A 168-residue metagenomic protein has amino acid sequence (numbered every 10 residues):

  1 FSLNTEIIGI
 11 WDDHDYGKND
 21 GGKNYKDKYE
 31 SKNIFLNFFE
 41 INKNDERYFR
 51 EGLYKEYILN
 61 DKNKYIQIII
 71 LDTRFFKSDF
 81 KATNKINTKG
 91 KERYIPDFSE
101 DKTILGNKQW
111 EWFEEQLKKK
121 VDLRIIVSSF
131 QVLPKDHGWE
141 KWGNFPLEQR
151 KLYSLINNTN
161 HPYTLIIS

Functional and structural regions predicted by a protein language model:
F1-S168: Long, structured stretches of catalytic cores involved in phosphate-ester chemistry, encompassing
